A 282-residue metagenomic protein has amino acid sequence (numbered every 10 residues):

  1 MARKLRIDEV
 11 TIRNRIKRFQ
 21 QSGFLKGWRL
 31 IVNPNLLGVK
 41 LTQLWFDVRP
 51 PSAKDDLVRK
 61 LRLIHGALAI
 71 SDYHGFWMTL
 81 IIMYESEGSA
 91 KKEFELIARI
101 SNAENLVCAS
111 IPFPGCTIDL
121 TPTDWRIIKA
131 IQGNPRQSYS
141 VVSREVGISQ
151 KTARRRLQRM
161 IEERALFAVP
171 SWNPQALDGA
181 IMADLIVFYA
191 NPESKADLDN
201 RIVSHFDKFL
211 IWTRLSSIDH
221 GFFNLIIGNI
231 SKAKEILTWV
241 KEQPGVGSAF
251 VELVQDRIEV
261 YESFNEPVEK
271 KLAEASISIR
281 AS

Functional and structural regions predicted by a protein language model:
M1-S282: A compositional/biophysical signature of low hydrophobicity enriched in polar/charged and small residues
